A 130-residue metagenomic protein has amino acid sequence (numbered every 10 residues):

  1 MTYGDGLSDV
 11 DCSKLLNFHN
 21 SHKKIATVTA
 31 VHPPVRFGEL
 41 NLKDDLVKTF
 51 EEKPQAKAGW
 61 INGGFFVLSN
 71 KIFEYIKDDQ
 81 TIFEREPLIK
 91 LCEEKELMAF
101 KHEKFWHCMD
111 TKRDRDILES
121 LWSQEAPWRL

Functional and structural regions predicted by a protein language model:
M1, A26-T29, A99: Structural beta-sheet core signal
M1, N41, F66-V67: Conserved beta-strand segments that form the floor/walls of ligand-binding pockets within enzyme and binding domains
M1-L7: Short beta-strand-to-loop acidic/aromatic patch adjacent to the donor-nucleotide binding site
L7, S13-L16, N20, H32-P34 (+1 more regions): Catalytic-core segments of class I nucleotidyltransferases/pyrophosphorylases that form NMP-activated intermediates
A26-L42: Short beta-strand-to-loop element that shapes/binds the nucleotide-sugar donor at the catalytic cleft/hinge
